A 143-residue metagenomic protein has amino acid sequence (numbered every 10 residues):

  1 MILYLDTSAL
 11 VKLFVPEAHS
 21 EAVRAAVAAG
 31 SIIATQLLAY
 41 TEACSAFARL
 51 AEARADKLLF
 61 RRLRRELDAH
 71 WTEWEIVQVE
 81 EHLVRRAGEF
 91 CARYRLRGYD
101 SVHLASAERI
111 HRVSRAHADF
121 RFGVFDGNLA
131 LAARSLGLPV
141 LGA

Functional and structural regions predicted by a protein language model:
M1, G30-I33, E73-E75, H117-R121: Short active-site oxyanion
M1-A39, L50-L63, L138: Short, well-structured N-terminal submotif of metal-dependent ribonuclease cores
I2, A105, R109-A143: Acidic, PIN/NYN-like endoribonuclease modules and their adjacent C-terminal/linker elements
A9-L10, A39, L83, H103 (+1 more regions): Alpha-helix capping/helix-boundary segments
L13, I33-L37, V77, R97 (+1 more regions): Active-site-adjacent beta-strand anchor residues
A25, A48-R49, L59-V77, Y94 (+2 more regions): Anionic, Ser/Thr-rich low-complexity intrinsically disordered regions
L37, T72-Y94, S101-I110: Acidic catalytic patch
